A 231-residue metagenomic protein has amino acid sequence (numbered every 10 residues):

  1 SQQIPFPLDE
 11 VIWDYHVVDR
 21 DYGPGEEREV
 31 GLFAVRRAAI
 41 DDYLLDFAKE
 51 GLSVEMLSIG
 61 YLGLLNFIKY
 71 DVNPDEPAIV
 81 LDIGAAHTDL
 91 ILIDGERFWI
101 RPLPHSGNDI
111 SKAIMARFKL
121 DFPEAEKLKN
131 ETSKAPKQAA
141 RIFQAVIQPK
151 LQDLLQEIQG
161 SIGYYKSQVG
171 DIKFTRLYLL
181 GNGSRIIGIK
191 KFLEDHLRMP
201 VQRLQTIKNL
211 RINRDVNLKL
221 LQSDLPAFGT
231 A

Functional and structural regions predicted by a protein language model:
S1-Y70, R176, T206-I212, A227-T230: Active-site neighborhood for divalent-cation/phosphate handling
G31, P77-L81, Y178: Conserved beta-strand elements of the Class I
A48-K49, N73, L193-R198: Short, solvent-exposed amphipathic alpha-helical segments in soluble enzyme and RNA/protein-processing domains
G63, N108, S184, Q202-A231: Glycine-rich phosphate-binding/hydrolytic loop that grips phosphoryl groups
K69-I110, I114-R117: Gly/Thr-rich phosphate-binding beta-strand-loop-beta motif of the actin/hexokinase/Hsp70
R117, K127-R176, G183: Adenine-nucleotide phosphate-binding core of ATP-dependent small-molecule kinases
I172-Q202, T206-K208: Glycine-rich phosphate-binding loops at beta-strand->alpha-helix junctions
